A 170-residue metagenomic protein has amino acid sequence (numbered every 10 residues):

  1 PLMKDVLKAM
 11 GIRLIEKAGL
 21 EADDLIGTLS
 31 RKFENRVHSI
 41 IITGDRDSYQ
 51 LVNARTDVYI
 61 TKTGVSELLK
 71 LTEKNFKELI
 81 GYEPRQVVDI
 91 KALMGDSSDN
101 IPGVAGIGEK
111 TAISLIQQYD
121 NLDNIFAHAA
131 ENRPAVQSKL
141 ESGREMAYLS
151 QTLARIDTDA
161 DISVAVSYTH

Functional and structural regions predicted by a protein language model:
P1-V164: Extended two-metal-dependent nuclease catalytic cores across DNA- and RNA-processing enzymes
T169-H170: Conserved small/polar residues in nucleotide/adenosyl-binding loops
